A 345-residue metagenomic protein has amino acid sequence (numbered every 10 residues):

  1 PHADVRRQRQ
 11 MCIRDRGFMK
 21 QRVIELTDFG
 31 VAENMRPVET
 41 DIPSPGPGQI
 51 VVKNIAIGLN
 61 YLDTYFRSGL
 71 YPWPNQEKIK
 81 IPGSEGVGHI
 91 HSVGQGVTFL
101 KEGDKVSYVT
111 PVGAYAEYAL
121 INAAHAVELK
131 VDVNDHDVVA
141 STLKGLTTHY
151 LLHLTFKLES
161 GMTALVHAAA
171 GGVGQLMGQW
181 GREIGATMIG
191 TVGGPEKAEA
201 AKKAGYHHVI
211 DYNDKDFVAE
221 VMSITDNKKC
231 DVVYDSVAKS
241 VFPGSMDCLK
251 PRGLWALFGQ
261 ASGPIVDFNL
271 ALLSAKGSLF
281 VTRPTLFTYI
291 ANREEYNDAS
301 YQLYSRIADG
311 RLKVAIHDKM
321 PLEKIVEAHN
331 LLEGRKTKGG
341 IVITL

Functional and structural regions predicted by a protein language model:
P1-D15: Single conserved hydrophobic/aromatic residue that forms the stacking wall/gate of nucleotide- or nucleobase-binding
F18-K20, L279, R311-K319, V326-L345: C-terminal capping/lid region of NAD(P)-dependent oxidoreductase domains
D41-G58, L70-G113: Glycine-rich beta-strand-centered segment in the early N-terminal region that forms part of a ligand/cofactor-binding
S92, K105-A168: NAD(P)H dinucleotide-binding glycine-rich loop of Rossmann-like/cofactor-binding domains, especially the beta1-alpha1
K105, T163, T187, G253-L254 (+1 more regions): Short glycine-centered segments of the SAM/dcSAM-binding site in methyltransferase folds
V138, T142-D214: Mid-domain Rossmann-like dinucleotide-binding core that forms the NAD(H)/NADP(H) cofactor-binding site
V192-P195, S240-R311, T344-L345: Glycine-rich phosphate-binding loop and adjacent beta-alpha segment of Rossmann(oid) nucleotide-cofactor-binding
